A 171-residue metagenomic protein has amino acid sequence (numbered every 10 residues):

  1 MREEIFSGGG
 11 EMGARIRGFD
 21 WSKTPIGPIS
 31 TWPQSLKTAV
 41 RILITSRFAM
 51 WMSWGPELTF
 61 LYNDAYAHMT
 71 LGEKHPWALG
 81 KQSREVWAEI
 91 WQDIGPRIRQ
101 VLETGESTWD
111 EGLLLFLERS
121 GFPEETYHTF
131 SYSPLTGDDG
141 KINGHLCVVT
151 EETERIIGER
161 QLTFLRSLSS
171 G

Functional and structural regions predicted by a protein language model:
R2-G18: Predominantly extracellular/luminal regions of secreted and cell-surface proteins, especially disulfide-bonded
R17-F19, S46-F48, W54-E103: PAS-family sensory domains
D20-I29, F164-G171: Short regulatory/linker helices and ligand/cofactor-binding micro-motifs at input modules
S30, Q34, E89-S131, T136-N143: Per-ARNT-Sim (PAS) sensory domains and their PAS-associated C-terminal
S35-I42, Q161-G171: Hydrophobic helical signal-relay modules used by sensory signaling proteins
I42-S46, W51, T59-F60, G121-H128 (+1 more regions): Short, low-complexity cationic-aromatic patches
M52-S53, G171: Core hydrophobic beta-sheet residues of small sensory/regulatory alpha/beta domains, primarily PAS-family
T136-L168: Sensory coupling linkers of modular signal transduction proteins
